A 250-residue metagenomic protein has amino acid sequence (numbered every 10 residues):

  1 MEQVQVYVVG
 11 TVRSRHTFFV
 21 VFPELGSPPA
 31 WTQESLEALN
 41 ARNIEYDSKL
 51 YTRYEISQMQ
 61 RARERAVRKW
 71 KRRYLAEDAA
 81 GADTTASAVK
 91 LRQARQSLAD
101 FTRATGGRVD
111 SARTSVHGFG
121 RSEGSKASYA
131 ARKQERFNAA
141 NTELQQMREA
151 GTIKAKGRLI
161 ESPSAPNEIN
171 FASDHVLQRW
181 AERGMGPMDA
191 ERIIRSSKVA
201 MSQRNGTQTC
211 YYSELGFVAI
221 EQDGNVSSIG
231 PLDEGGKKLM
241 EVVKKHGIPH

Functional and structural regions predicted by a protein language model:
M1-E168: Activation/maturation switch segments at domain boundaries
A127-H250: Ribonuclease/tRNase effector modules and their secretory precursors
